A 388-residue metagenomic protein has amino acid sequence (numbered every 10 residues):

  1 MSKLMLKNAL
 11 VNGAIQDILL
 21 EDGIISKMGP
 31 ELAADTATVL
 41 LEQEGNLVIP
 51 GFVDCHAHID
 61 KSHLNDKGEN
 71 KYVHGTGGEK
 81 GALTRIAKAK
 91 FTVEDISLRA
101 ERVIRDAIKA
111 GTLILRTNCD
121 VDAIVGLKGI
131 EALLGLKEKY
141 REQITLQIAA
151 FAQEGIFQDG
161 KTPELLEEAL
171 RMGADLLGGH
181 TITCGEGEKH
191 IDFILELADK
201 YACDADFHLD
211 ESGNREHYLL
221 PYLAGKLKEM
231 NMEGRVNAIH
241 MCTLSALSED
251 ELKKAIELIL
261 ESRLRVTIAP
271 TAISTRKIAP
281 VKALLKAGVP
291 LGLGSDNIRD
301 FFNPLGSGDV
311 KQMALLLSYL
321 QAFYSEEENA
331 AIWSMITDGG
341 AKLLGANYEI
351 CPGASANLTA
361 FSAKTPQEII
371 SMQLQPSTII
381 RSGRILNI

Functional and structural regions predicted by a protein language model:
M1-M5, L10-I49: Histidine-rich, glycine-flanked metal-binding segment
A9, G23, G45, H56 (+10 more regions): Divalent metal-coordination and catalytic microenvironments
N46-G68: Di-metal (Zn2+ and/or Mg2+/Mn2+) metal-binding site signature of metallo-dependent hydrolases with the MBL/beta-CASP
H63-I96, Y201, L219-N237, A255 (+1 more regions): Active-site gating loops and adjacent loop-to-helix segments of metal-dependent hydrolytic enzymes
N65-N118, I124-K139, E164-R171: Alpha-helical scaffold segments that flank or form the walls of functional sites
K128-E142, D159-N237, T243-R265, T275-L293 (+1 more regions): Histidine/acidic residue-rich metal-binding segments in metalloenzymes
D204, K226-V236, K282-F361: His/Asp/Glu-enriched, well-ordered alpha-helical/loop segment that forms or immediately abuts the divalent-metal
P352-I388: C-terminal cap of metal-dependent C-N hydrolases
